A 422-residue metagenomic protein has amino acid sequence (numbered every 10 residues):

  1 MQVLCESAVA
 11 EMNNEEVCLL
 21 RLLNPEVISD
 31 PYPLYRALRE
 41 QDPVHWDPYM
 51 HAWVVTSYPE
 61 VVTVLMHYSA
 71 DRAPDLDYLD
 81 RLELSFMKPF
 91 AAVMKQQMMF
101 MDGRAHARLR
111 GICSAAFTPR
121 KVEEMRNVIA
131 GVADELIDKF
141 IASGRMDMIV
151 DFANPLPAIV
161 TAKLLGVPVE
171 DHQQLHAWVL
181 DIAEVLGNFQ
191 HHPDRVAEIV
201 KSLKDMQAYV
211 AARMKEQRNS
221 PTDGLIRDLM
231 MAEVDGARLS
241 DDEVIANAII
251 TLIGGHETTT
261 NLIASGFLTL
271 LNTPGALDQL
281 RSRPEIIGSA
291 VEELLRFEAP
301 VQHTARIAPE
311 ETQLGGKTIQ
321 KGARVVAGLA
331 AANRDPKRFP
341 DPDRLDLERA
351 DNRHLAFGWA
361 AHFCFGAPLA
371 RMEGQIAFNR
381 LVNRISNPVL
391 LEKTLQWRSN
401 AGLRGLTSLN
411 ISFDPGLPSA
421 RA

Functional and structural regions predicted by a protein language model:
M1-A422: Cytochrome P450
